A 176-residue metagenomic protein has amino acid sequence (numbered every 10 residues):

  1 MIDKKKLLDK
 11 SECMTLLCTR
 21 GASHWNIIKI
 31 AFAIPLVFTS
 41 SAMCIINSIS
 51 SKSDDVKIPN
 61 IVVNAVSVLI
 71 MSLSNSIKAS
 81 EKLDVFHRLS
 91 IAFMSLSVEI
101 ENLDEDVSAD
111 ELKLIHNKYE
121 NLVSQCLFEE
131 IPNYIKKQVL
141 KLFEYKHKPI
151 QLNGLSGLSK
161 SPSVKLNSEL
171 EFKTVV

Functional and structural regions predicted by a protein language model:
M1-F38, I45, I49, D55-P59 (+1 more regions): Conserved non-transmembrane functional hotspots
